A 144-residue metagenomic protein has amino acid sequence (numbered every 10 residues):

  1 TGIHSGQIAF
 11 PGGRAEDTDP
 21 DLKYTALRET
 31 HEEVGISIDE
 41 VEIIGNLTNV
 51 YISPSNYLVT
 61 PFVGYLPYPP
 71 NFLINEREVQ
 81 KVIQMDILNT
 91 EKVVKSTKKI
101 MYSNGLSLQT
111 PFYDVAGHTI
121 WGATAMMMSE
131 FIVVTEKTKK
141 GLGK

Functional and structural regions predicted by a protein language model:
T1-F10: N-terminal strand-loop-strand
R14-A116, I120, S129, V133-K144: Unchanged
T124: NAD(P)-dependent dehydrogenases' Rossmann-like dinucleotide-binding region
